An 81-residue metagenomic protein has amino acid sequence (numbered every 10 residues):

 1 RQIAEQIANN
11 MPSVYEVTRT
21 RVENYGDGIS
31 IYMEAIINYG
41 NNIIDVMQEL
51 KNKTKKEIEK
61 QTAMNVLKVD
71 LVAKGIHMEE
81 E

Functional and structural regions predicted by a protein language model:
R1-Q6, N10-V14: N-terminal, polar/charged subdomain of small-to-medium soluble alpha/beta proteins
A4, I43-N65: Short, non-transmembrane amphipathic alpha-helical segments
I7-N10, I36, E57-E59: Preference for short coil/turn "hinge" residues that link or interrupt alpha-helices
M11-I36, A73-M78: Short edge beta-strands and adjacent turn/loop segments
T18, N41-D45, E81: Short acidic, gly/pro-rich beta-turn/loop elements at beta-sheet edges and active-site/ligand-binding grooves
S30-Q48: A short interface-forming secondary-structure element
E49, M78-E81: A domain-level signal for the structural core that forms small-molecule/cofactor-binding pockets and catalytic centers
K60-M78: A short amphipathic beta-strand at an alpha->beta junction
